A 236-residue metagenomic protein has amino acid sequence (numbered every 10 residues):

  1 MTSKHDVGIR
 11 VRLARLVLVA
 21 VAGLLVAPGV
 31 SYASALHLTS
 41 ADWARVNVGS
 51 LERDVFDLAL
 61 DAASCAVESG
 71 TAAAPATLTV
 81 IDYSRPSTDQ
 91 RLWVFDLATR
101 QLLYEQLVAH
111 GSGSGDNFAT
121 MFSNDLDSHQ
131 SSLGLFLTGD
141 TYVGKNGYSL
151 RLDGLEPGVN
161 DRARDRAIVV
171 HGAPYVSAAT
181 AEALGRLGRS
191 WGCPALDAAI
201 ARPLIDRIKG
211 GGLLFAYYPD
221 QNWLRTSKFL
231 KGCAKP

Functional and structural regions predicted by a protein language model:
M1-V11: N-terminal secretory signal peptides that target proteins for export/translocation
L13-L16, E52: Generic alpha-helix initiation/capping and coil-helix boundary signal
L16-A27: Bacterial N-terminal signal peptides
S31-W191, A199-G212, A216-P236: Cell wall/extracellular polymer interaction/catalysis modules
